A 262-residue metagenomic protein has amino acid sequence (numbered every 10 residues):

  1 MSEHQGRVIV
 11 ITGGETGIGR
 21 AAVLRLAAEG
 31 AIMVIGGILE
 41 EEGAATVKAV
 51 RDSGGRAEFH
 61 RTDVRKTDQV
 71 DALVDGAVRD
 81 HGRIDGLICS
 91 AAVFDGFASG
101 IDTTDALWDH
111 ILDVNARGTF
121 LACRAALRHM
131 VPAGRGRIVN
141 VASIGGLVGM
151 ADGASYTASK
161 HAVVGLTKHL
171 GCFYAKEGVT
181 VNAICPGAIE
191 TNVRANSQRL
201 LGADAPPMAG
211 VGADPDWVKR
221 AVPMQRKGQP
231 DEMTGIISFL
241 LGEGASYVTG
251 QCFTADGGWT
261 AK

Functional and structural regions predicted by a protein language model:
E3, F120-C123, V131, R135 (+2 more regions): C-terminal substrate-recognition "lid" of short-chain dehydrogenase/reductases
G13-T16, L39: Conserved glycine-rich cofactor-binding loop
I88, A175, T180, V248-G250: Short, small/polar-rich loop/turn modules that mediate ligand/substrate recognition or access, typified
A98-G100, T104-L112, I138, V218: Substrate-binding pocket helix/loop in short-chain dehydrogenase/reductase
C123, S159, T167: Active-site helix of classical SDR
R128, C172-K176, S246: Alpha-helical segment proximal to the catalytic Tyr-Lys
S143: Residue(s) in the substrate-gating loop at a strand-loop-helix junction that position the organic substrate next
